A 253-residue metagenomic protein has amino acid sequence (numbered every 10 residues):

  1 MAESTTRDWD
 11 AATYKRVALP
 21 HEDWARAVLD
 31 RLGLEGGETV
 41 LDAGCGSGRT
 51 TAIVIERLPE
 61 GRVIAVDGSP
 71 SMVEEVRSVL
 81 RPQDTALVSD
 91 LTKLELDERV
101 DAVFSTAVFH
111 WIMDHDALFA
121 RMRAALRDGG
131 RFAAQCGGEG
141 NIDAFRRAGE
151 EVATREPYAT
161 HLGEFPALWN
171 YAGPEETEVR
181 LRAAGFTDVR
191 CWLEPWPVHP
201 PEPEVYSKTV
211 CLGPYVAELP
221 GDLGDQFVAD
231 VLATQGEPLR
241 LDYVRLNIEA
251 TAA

Functional and structural regions predicted by a protein language model:
M1-G36, R49-I53, M72-E75: Conserved class I S-adenosyl-L-methionine
T39-A43, S47-L94: Class I SAM-dependent methyltransferase SAM/SAH-binding core
T92-V103: A short acidic, Gly/Pro-enriched loop at the edge of an enzyme's catalytic core that lines a small-molecule cofactor
A102-H115: A short SAM/SAH-binding and catalytic strip from SAM-dependent methyltransferases
D116-R131: A short glycine-rich, Lys/Arg-flanked "PGG" loop and its adjoining helix->strand segment in the class I
R131-E156: Conserved class I S-adenosyl-L-methionine
W169-A184: Short alpha-helix
D188-L239: C-terminal helical/coil "lid" or tail adjacent to the Rossmann-like core of SAM-dependent
